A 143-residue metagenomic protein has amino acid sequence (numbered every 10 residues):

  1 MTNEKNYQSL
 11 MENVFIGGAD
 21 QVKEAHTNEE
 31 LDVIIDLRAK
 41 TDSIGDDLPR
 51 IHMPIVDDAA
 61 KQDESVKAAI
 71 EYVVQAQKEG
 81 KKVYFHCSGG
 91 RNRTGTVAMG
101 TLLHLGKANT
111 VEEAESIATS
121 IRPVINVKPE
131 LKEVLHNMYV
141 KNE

Functional and structural regions predicted by a protein language model:
M1-V83, M99-E143: Cys-dependent protein tyrosine phosphatase-like superfamily
C87: Short cysteine clusters
G90: Conserved G/P- and acidic residue-centered "switch" motifs that form tight phosphate/ATP-binding loops in soluble
R93-V97: Transmembrane helix boundary and interhelical junction motifs in multipass membrane proteins
